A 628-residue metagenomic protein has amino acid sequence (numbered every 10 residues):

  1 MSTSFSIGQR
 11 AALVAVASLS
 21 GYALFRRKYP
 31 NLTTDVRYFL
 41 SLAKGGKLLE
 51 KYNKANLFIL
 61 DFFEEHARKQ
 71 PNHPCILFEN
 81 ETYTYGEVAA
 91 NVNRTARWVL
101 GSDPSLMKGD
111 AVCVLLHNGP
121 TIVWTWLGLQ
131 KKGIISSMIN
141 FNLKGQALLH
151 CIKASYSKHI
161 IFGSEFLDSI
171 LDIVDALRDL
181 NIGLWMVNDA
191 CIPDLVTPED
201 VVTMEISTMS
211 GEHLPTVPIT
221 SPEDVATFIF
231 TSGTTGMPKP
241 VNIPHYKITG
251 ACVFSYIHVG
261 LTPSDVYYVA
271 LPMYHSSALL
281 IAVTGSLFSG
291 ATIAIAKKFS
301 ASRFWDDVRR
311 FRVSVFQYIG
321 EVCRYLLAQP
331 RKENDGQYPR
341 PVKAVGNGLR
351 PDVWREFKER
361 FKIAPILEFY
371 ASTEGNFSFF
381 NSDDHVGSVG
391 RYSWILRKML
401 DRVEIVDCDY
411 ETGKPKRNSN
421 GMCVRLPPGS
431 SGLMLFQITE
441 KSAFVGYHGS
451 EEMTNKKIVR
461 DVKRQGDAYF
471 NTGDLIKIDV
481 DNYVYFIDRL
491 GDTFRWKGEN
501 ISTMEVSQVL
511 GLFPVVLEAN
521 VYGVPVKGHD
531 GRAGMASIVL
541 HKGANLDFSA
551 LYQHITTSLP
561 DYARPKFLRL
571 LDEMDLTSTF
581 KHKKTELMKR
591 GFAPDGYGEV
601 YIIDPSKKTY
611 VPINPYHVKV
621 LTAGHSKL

Functional and structural regions predicted by a protein language model:
S2-R37, E79, K131-I206, I319-G320 (+2 more regions): Structural core segment of the AMP-binding/adenylate-forming
K51-A55, L60, N72-G119, V123-L127 (+2 more regions): Conserved AMP-binding/adenylate-forming core of the ANL superfamily
P71-N72, M186, C191, T208-F230 (+2 more regions): Conserved pre-ATP/AMP-binding loop-to-beta segment of ANL
T84-E87, P218, A226-G250: Conserved AMP-binding A3 loop
I122, L143, L149-H150, I160-F162 (+3 more regions): AMP-binding/adenylate-forming catalytic core of the ANL superfamily
T249-V266, Y274-S314, Y325, Q329-P330: Conserved AMP-binding/adenylation subdomain of ANL enzymes
F288, R310-I319, L327-E411, F444: Gly/Ser/Thr-rich phosphate-binding loop
L559-H582, E599-G624: AMP-binding/adenylate-forming catalytic domain of the ANL superfamily
